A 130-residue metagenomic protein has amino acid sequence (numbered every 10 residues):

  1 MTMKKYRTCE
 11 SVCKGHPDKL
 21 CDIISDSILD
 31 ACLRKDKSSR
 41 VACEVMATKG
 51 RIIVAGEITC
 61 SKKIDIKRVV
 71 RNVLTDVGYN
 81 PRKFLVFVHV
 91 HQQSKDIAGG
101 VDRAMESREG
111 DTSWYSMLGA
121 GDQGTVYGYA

Functional and structural regions predicted by a protein language model:
M1-A130: A domain-level signal for the structural core that forms small-molecule/cofactor-binding pockets and catalytic centers
